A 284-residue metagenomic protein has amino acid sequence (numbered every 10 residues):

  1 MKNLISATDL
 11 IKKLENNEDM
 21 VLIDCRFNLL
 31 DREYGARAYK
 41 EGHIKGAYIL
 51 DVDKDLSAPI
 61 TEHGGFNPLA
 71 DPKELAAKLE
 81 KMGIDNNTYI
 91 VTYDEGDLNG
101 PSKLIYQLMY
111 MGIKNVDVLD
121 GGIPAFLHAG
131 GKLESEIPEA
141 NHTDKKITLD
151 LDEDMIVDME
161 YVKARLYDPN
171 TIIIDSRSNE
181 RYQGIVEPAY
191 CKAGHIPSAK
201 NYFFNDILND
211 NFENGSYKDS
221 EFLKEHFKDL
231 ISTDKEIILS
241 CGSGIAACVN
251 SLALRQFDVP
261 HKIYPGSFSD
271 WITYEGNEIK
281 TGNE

Functional and structural regions predicted by a protein language model:
M1-E284: Cytosolic catalytic domains that perform sulfur/thiol-centered chemistry
